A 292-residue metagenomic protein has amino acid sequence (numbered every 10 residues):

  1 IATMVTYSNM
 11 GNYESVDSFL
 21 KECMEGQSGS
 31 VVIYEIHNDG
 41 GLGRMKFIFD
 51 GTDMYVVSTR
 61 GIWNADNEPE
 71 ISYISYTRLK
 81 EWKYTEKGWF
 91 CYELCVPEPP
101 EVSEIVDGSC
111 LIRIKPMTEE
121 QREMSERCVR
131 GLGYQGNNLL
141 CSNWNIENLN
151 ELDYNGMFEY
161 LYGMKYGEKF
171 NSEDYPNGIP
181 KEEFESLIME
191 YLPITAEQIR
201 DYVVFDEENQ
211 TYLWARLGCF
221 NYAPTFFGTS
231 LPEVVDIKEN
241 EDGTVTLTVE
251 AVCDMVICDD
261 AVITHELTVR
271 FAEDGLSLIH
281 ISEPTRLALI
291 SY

Functional and structural regions predicted by a protein language model:
A2-I36, P116-N221: Core segments of small alpha/beta cavity-forming domains
Y34-I36, T59-G61, L247-D254: Generic short beta-strand segments
G41-E119: Polybasic, proline/glycine-rich intrinsically disordered low-complexity segments
M45-F47, V234-I237, T264-F271: Hydrophobic/aromatic beta-strand elements that line small-molecule binding cavities or substrate pockets in beta-rich
T52-V56, W89, T211-Y212, V245 (+1 more regions): Hydrophobic residues embedded in beta-strands of well-ordered beta-sheets
S72-K80, L213-I263: Acidic, glycine-rich flexible loop segments
I279-T285: Conserved small/polar residues in nucleotide/adenosyl-binding loops
